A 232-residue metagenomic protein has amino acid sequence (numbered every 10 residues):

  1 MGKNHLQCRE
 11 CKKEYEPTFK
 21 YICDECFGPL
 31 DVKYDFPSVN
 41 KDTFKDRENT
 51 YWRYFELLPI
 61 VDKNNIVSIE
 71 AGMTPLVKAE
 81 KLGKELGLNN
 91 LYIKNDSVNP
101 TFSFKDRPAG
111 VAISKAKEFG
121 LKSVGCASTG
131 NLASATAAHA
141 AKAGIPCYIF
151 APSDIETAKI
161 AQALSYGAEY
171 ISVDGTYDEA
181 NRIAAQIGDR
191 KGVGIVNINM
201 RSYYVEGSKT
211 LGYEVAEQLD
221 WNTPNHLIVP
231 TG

Functional and structural regions predicted by a protein language model:
M1-G232: PLP-dependent amino-acid enzyme catalytic core
